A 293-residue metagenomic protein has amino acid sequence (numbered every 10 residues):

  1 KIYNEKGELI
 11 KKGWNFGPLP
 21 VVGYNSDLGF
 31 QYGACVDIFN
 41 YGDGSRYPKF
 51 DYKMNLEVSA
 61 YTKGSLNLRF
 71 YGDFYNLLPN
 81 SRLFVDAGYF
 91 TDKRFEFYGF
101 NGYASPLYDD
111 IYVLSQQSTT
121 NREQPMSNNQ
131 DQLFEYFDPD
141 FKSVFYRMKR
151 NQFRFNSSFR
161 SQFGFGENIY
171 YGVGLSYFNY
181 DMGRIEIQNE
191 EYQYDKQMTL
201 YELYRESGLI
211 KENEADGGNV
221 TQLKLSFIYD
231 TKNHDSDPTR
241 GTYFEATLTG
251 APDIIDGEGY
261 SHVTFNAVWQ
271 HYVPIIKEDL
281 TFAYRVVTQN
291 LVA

Functional and structural regions predicted by a protein language model:
K1-E8: Sec-dependent signal peptide cleavage junction
L9-F16, G23-N219: Gram-negative/organellar outer-membrane beta-barrel architecture
F16-P18, Y52-L56, R82-A87, I169-V173 (+4 more regions): Transmembrane beta-strands of outer-membrane beta-barrel proteins
P18, A34-V36, F70, F155-F159 (+4 more regions): Membrane-embedded beta-strands of outer-membrane beta-barrel proteins, especially the hydrophobic/small aromatic
N213, L223-I228, H234-A293: C-terminal outer-membrane beta-barrel translocator/porin domains of Gram-negative envelope proteins and their
